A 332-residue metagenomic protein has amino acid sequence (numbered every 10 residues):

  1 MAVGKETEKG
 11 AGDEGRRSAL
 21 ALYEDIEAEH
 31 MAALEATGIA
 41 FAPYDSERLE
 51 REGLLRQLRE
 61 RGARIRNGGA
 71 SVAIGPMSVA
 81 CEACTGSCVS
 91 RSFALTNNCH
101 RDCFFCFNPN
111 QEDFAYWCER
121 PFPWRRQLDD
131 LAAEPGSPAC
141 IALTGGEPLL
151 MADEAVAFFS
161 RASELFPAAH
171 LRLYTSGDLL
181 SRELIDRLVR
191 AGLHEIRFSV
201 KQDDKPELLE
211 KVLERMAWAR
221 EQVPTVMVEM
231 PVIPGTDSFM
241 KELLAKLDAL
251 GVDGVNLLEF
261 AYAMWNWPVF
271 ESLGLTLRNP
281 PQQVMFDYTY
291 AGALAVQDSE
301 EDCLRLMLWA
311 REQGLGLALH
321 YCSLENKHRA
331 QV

Functional and structural regions predicted by a protein language model:
M1-S92, R101: Flexible, acidic/Gly-rich N-terminal and inter-domain linker regions that tether and position cofactor-handling modules
M77-S78, V89, N108, F270-T276: Long, charged, alpha-helical interaction scaffolds
N97-N110: Local cysteine-cluster metal-coordination motifs and their immediate loop/turn environment, predominantly Fe-S cluster
N110-F122, G136-M151, L165-L180, L188-V212 (+2 more regions): Core AdoMet radical
W124-L128, L180-D186, D237-L244: Short, acidic/polar
L131-G136, L188-G192, M216-E221, D248-A249: Acidic (Asp/Glu)-rich catalytic clusters
V156-S163: Histidine-anchored nucleotide/phosphate-binding helix
K211-D298, D302-A330: Conserved C-terminal portion of the radical SAM core fold that forms the substrate/S-adenosylmethionine-binding
